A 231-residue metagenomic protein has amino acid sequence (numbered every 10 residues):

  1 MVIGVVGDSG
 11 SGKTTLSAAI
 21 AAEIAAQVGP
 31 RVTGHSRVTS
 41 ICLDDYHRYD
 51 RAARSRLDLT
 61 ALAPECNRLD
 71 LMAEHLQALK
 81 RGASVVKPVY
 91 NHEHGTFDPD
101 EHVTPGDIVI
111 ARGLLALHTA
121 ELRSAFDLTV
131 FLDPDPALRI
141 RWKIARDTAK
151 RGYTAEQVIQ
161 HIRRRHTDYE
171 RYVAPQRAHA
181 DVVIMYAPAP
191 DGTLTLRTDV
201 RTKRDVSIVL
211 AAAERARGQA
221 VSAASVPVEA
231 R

Functional and structural regions predicted by a protein language model:
V2-G4: Short hydrophobic/aromatic beta-strand immediately N-terminal to the Walker A/P-loop
S9: The conserved Walker
K13: Conserved lysine of the Walker
L16: Hydrophobic positions on the alpha1 helix immediately C-terminal to the Walker A/P-loop
A21-T39: Post-Walker A helix-loop "phosphate-sensing" segment adjacent to the P-loop in P-loop NTPases
T39-C42, R48-H94, I108: Conserved nucleotide-sensing/catalytic segment adjacent to the nucleotide-binding pocket in NTP-handling enzymes
D98-R151: ATP-dependent NMP and nucleoside kinases share a basic, alpha-helical "lid"
T167-R231: NTP-dependent small-molecule kinase module
